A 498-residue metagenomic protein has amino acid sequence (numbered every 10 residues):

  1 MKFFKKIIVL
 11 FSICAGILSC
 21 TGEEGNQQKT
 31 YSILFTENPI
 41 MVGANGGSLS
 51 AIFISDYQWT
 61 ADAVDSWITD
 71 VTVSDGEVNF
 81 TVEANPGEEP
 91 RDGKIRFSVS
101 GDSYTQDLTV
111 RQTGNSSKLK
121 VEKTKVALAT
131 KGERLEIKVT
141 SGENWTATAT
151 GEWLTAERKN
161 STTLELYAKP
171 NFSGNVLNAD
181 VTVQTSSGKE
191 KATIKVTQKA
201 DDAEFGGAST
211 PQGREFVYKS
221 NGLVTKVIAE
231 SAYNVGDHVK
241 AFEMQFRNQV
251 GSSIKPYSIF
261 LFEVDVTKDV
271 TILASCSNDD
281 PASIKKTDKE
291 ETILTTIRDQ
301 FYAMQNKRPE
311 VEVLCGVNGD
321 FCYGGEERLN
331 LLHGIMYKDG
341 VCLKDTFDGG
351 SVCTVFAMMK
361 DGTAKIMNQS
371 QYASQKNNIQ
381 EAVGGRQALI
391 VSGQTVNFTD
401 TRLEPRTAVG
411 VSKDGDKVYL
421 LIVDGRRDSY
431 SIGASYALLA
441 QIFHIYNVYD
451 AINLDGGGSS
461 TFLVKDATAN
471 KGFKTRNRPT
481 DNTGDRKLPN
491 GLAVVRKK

Functional and structural regions predicted by a protein language model:
F3, V9-M41, Y104-L119, T193-V217: Bacterial Sec-dependent N-terminal signal peptides
G22-E24, K29, L34-D62, L119-A147: Solvent-exposed, low-complexity, repeat-rich "mucin-like" stalks and linkers
P39, S48-T81, T140-E165: Surface-exposed binding patches on compact interaction domains or structured appendages
E83-E89, K169-N175: Short, surface-exposed loop/turn segments at beta-strand-coil junctions that are enriched for proline with nearby
E89-G101, N175-S187: A short beta-strand micro-motif common to beta-rich folds, especially ectodomain repeats
D202-F347: Zymogen propeptides
N318, C322-T401: Active-site-adjacent helix-turn-beta-strand microarchitecture at beta-sheet edges that either contains or buttresses
E326-T346, F398-K413, K417-D450, S459-K498: Conserved, well-ordered active-site substructure
